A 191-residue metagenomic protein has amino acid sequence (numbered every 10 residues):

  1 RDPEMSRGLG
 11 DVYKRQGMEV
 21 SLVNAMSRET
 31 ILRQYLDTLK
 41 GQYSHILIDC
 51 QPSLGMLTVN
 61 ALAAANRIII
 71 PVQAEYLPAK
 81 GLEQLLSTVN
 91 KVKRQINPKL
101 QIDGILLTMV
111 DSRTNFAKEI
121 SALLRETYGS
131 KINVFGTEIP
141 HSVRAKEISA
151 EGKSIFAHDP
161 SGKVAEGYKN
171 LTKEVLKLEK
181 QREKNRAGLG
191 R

Functional and structural regions predicted by a protein language model:
R1-Y13: Single conserved hydrophobic/aromatic residue that forms the stacking wall/gate of nucleotide- or nucleobase-binding
D11-M18, I102, A150-G152: Short, basic/glycine-rich phosphate-binding loops at helix/coil junctions that contact nucleotide phosphates
M18-M26, Y76: Flexible beta-alpha connector loops of hexameric P-loop NTPases
Q34-P140: Conserved catalytic-core segment of NTP-binding enzymes
H141-E147: Short, glycine-rich, amphipathic interfacial segments at transmembrane boundaries or analogous
S149-E166: C-terminal boundary of histidine-terminating zinc-finger modules
N170-R182: C-terminal alpha-helix
A187-R191: Non-Sec secretion/translocation targeting segments of pathogen effectors
